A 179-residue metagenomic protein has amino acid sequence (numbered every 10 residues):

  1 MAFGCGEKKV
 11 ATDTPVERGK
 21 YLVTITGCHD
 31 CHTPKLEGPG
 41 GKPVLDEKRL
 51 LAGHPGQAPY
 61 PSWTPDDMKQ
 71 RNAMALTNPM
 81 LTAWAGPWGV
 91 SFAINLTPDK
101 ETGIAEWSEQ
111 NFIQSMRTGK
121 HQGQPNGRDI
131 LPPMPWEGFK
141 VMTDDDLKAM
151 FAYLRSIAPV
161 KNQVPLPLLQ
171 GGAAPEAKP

Functional and structural regions predicted by a protein language model:
A2-G4: C-terminal motif of bacterial Sec signal peptides marking the signal peptidase cleavage site
G6, T33-F92, H121-P179: Flexible coil segments in periplasmic/lumen-exposed cytochrome c-class electron-transfer proteins
G6-T24, E37-P39, Y60-S62, T102: Electrostatic cytochrome c docking/interface patches
P15-R18, G27, F92, S108 (+2 more regions): Stable alpha-helical elements in mature extracytoplasmic
G19, I25-K35, F112, M150 (+1 more regions): The canonical Cys-X-X-Cys-His
D30, P39-G41, G103-E106: Short, solvent-exposed loop/turn elements at domain surfaces
G89-E109: Mid-length scaffold segments of soluble, non-membrane domains
Q114-Q122: Glycine-rich, acidic and aromatic/proline-enriched surface loops and short helix-turn segments that act as binding
